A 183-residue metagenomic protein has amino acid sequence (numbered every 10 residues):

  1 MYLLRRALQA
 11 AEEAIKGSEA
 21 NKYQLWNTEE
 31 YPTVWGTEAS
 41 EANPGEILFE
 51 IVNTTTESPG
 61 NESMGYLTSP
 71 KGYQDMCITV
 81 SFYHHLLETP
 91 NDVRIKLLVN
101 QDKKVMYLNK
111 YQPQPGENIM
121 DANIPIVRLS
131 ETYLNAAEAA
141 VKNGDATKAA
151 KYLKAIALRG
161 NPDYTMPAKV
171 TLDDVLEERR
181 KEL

Functional and structural regions predicted by a protein language model:
M1-M64, Q74-C77, L87-L183: Acidic/polar-rich alpha-helix caps and helix-coil junctions
S69-Y83: Helix N-cap / beta->alpha transition motif
